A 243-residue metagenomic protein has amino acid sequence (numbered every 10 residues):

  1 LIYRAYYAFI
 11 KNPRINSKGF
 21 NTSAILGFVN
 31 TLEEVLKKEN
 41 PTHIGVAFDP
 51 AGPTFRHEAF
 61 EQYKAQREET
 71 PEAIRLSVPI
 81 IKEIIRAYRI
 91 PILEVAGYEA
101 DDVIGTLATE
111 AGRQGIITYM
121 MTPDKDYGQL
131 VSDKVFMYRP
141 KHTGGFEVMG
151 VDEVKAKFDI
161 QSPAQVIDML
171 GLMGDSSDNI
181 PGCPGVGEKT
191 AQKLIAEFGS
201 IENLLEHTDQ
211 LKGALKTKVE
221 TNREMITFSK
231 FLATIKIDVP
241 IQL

Functional and structural regions predicted by a protein language model:
L1, P50-H57, T70-I80: Short, compositionally biased "basic patch" segments
L1-G45, D49, R56-A59: Non-catalytic, usually N-terminal nucleic-acid engagement modules in DNA/RNA processing proteins
I2-Y3, T54, Q129, Q192: Hydrophobic positions within alpha-helical membrane elements
I10-K18, A65-Q242: Extended two-metal-dependent nuclease catalytic cores across DNA- and RNA-processing enzymes
L26-K37, A51-A59, I180-G187, E206-T217: Short charge-dense sequence patches
Q62: Arg/Lys-rich, often Gly-containing low-complexity segments of ribosomal proteins
